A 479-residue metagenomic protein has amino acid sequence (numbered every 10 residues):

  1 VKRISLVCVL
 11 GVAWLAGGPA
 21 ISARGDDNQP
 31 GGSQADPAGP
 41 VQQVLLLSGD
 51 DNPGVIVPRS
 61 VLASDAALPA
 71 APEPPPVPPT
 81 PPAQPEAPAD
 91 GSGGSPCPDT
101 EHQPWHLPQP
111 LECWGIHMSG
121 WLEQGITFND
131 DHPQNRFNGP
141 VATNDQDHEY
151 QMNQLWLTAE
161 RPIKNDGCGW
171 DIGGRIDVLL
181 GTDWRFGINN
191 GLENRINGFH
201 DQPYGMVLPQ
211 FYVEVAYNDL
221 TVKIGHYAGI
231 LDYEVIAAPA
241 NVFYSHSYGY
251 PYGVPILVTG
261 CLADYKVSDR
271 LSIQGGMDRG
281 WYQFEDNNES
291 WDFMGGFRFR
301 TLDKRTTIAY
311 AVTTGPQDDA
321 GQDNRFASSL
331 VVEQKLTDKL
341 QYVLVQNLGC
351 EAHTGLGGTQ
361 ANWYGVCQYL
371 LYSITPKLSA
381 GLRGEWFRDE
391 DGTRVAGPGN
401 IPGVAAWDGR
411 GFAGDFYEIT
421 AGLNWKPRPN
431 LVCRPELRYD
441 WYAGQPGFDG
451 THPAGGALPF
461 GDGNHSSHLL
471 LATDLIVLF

Functional and structural regions predicted by a protein language model:
G18-N138, D474, F479: N-terminal periplasmic/intermembrane-space "pro-region" immediately following the signal or transit peptide
P98-M118, I163-G173, D219, R270 (+4 more regions): Short loop/turn motifs that connect adjacent beta-strands in outer-membrane beta-barrel proteins
L107, G120, L155-R161, Q210-V215 (+9 more regions): Residues on the lipid-exposed face of transmembrane beta-strands in outer-membrane beta-barrel proteins
E112-W114, T127-M152, G450-N464: Surface-exposed strand-loop-strand hairpins of Gram-negative outer-membrane beta-barrel proteins
W114, H148-L155, Y204-P209, P255-T259 (+5 more regions): Residues that define the transmembrane beta-barrel architecture of outer-membrane proteins
Q124-H132, Q154-W156, V178-W184, Y217-D219 (+8 more regions): Transmembrane beta-strands of outer-membrane beta-barrel pores
H132-D147, W184-F299, T307-P316, I401-V404: Surface-exposed coil loops of outer-membrane beta-barrel proteins
T143, G187, N197-D201, L302-V312 (+1 more regions): Outer-membrane beta-barrel pore domains
